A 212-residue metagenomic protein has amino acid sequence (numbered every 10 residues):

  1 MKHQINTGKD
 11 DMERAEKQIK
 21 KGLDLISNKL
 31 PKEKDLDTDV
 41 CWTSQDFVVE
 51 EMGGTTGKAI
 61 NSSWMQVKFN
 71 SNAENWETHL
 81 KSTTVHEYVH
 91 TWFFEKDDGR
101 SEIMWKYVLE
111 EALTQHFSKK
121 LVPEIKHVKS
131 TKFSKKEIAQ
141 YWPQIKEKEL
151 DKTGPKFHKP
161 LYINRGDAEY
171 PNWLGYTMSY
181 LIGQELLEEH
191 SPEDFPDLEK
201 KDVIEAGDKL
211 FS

Functional and structural regions predicted by a protein language model:
H3-S62: Auxiliary, metal-adjacent structural segments of Zn-dependent hydrolase domains
E33-D39, H127-T131, D194-L198: Surface-exposed patches in mature extracellular/periplasmic domains of secreted proteins
V67-T83, W105: Short pre-active-site segment immediately N-terminal to the catalytic Zn-binding motif
S82-E95, Q115: Active-site recognition of the HExxH zinc-binding catalytic motif
E95-M104, P123-K129, E189, E193-D194: Inter-helical turn/loop segments and adjacent helix faces that build the functional surface of alpha-helical bundle
M104-E147: Post-HExxH zinc-binding segment in Zn-dependent metallohydrolases
K148-S212: Pan-zinc metallopeptidase signature
